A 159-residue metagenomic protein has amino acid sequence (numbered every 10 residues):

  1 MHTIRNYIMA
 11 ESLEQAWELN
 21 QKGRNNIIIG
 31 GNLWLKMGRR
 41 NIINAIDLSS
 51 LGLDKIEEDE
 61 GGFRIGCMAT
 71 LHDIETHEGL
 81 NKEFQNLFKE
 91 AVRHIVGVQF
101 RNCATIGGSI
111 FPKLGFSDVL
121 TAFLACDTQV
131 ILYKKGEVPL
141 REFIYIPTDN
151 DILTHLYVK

Functional and structural regions predicted by a protein language model:
M1-K159: C-terminal structural segment of proteins
